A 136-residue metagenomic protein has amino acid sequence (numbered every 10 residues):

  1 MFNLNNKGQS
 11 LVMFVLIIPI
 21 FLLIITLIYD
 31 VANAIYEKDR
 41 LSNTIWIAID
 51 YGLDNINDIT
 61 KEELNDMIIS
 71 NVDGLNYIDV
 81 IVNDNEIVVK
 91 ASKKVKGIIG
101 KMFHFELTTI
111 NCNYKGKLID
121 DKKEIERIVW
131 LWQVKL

Functional and structural regions predicted by a protein language model:
M1-L64: Alpha-helical assembly-interface signal, strongest on the long, hydrophobic N-terminal helix that forms
N55-L136: Short, conserved structural patches
